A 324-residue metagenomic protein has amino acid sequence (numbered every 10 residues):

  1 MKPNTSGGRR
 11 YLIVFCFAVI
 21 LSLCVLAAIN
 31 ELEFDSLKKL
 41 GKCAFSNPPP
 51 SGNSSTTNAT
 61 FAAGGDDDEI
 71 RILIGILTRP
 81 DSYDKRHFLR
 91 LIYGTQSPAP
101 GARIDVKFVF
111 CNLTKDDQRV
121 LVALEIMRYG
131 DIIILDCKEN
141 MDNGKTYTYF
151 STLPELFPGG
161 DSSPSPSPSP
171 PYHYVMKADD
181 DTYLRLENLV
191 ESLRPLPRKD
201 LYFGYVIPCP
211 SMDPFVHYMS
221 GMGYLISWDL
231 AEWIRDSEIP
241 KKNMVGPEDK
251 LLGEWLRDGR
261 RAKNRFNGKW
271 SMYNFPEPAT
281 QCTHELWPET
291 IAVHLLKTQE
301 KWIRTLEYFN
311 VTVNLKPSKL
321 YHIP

Functional and structural regions predicted by a protein language model:
M1-P324: Secretory-pathway lumenal glyco-enzymes, predominantly type II signal-anchor Golgi glycosyltransferases
